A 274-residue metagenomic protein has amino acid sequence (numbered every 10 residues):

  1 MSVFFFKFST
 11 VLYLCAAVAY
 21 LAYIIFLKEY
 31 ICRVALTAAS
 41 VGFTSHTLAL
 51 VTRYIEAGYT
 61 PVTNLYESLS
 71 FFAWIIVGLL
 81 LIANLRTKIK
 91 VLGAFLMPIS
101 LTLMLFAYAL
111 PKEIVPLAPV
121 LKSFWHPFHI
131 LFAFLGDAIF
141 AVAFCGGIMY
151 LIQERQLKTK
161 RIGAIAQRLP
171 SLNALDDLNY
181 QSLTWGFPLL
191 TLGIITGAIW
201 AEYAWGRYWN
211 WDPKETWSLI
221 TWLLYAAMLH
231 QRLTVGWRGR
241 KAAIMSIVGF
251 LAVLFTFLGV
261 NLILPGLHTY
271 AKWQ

Functional and structural regions predicted by a protein language model:
M1-Q274: Polytopic transmembrane helical bundles with strong interfacial aromatic enrichment
